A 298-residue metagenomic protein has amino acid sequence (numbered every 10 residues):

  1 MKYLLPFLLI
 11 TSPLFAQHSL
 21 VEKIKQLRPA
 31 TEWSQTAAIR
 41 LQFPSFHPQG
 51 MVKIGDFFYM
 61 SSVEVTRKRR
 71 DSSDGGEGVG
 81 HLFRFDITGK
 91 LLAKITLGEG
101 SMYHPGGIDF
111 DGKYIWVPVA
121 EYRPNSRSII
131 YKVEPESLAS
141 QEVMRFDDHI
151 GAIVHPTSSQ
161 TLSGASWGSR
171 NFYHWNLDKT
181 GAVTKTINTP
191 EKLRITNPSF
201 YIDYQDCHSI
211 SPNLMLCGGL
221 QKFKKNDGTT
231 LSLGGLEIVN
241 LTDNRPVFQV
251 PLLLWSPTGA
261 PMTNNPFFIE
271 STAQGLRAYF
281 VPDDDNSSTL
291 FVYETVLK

Functional and structural regions predicted by a protein language model:
S19-S45: A short helix->beta-strand "capping" segment at the edge of beta-propeller domains
Q35-Q42, K90-G98, A139-M144, T184-N197 (+1 more regions): A short beta-strand motif characteristic of beta-propeller blades
A38-D74, G106: Beta-strand-rich domains and repeat architectures in extracellular enzymes and scaffolds, especially beta-propellers
F46-G50, G100-G107, F146-T157, N197-H208 (+1 more regions): Repeated scaffold domains used in trafficking and secretory/extracellular systems, primarily beta-propellers
G55-D56, G112-K113, S158-Q160, P212-L214 (+1 more regions): Short coil/turn segments that connect the beta-strands within blades of beta-propeller domains
M60-G78, A120-P124, C217-G234, D285-L297: Short, conserved, GDST-rich strand-edge loop motifs in beta-rich repeat architectures
D74-T88, S128-S137, T229-N244, V292-K298: Beta-propeller blade signature
S199-D243: Loop/turn-rich, solvent-exposed surfaces of beta-rich toroidal or solenoidal domains
